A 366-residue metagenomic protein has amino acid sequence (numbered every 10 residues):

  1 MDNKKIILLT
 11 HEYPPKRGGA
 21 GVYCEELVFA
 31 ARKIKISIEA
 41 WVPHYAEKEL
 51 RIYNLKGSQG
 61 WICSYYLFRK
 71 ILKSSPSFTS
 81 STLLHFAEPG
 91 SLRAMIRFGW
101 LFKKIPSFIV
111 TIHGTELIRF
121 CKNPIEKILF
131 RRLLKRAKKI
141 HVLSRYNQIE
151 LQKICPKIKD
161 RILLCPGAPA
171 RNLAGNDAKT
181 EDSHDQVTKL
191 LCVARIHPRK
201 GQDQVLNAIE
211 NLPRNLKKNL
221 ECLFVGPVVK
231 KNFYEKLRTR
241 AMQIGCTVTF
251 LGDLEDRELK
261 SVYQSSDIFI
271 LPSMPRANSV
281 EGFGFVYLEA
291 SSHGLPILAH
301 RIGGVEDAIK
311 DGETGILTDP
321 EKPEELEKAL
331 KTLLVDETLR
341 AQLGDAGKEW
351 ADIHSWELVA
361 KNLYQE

Functional and structural regions predicted by a protein language model:
L9, H141, D182-K200, L206-E210 (+1 more regions): Conserved donor-binding/catalytic core segment of Leloir-type glycosyltransferases
V42-A46, V193, E221-E235: Glycosyltransferase donor-sugar binding loop
F86-L92, I112: Short His-centered aromatic/hydrophobic patch
E116, Y146-N147, C165-G175: Short beta-strand->alpha-helix junction loop in the catalytic core of nucleotide-activated group-transfer enzymes
G226, Y234-R257: Nucleotide-activated donor-binding/catalytic signature segment of Leloir-type glycosyltransferases, i.e., the conserved
Q264-S279, L295: Acidic donor-binding loop of glycosyltransferase active sites
Y287, S292, P296-A299, I309: Short hydrophobic beta-strand element within catalytic cores of glycosyltransferases and related nucleotide-activated
K310-G312, I316-P323, T332-T338: Conserved acidic donor-binding segment of nucleotide-sugar-dependent glycosyltransferases
